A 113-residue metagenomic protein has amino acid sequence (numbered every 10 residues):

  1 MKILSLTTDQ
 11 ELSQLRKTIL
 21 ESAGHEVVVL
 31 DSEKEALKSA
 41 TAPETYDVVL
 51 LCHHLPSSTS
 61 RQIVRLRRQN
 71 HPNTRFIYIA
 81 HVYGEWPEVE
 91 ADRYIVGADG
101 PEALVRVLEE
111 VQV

Functional and structural regions predicted by a protein language model:
T7: Conserved acidic carboxylate
Q10-V28: Two-component/phosphorelay signaling modules centered on CheY-like receiver
A23, P72, V89-A91: Short, structured coil segments at secondary-structure junctions
D31-V48: Acidic, metal-coordinating helix/loop segments flanking the phosphotransfer/catalytic sites of two-component signaling
T41-E44, R67-T74: Conserved phosphotransfer cores of two-component systems
L50-H71: Conserved phosphotransfer microenvironments
I77-V113: Output/docking surface of receiver
